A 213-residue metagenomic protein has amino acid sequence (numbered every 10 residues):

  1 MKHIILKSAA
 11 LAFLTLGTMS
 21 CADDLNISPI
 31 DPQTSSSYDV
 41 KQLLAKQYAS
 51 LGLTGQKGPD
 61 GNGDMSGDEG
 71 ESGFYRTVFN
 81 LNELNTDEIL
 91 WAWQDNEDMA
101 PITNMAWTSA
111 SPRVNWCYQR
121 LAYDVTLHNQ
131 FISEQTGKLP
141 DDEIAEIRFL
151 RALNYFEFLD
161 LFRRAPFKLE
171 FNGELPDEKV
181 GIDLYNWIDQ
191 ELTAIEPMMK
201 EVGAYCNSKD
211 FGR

Functional and structural regions predicted by a protein language model:
M1-P29: Bacterial Sec-dependent N-terminal signal peptides
C21-Y75: Membrane-proximal, proline-rich intrinsically disordered regions
D31, F167-L175: Short linear capping/connector segments at secondary-structure termini
L44-Y48, D189, E196: Non-transmembrane alpha-helical segments in soluble domains of secreted/periplasmic/extracellular proteins
T54, L90-F162, L175-N186, L192-S208: Conserved, well-structured interaction surfaces
P59, F162-P166: Outer-membrane beta-barrel and related beta-rich outer-membrane complex signature in Gram-negative bacteria
R76-A92: Core domains of carbohydrate- and sulfate-ester-processing enzymes
G212-R213: An alpha-helical repeat/solenoid feature that recognizes helix-turn-helix modules
